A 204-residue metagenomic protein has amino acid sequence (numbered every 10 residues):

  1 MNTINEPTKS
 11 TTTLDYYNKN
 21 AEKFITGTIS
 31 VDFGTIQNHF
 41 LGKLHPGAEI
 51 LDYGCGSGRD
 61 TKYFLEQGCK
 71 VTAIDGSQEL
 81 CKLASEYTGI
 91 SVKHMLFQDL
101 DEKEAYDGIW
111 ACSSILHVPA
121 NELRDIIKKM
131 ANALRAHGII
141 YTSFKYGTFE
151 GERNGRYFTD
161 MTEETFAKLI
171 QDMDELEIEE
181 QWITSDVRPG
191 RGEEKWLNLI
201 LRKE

Functional and structural regions predicted by a protein language model:
M1-E104, V118-D125, K129, I139-E204: Class I (Rossmann-like) S-adenosyl-L-methionine-dependent methyltransferase catalytic domain, capturing the SAM-binding
D107: Conserved acidic residues
W110-A111: A conserved beta-strand element that flanks and buttresses the S-adenosyl-L-methionine
S114: Hydrophobic adenine-recognition pocket in adenosine-nucleotide-binding enzymes
